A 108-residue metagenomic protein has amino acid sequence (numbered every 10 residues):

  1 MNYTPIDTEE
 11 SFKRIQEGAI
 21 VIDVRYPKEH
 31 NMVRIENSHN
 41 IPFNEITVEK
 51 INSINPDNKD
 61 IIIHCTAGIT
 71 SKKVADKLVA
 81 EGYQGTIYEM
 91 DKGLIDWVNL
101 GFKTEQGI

Functional and structural regions predicted by a protein language model:
M1-I20, P27-D60, I69-I108: Rhodanese-like catalytic fold shared by cysteine-dependent sulfurtransferases and DSP/PTP-type phosphatases
H64-C65: Short, surface-exposed ligand- or partner-binding patches at beta-edge/loop junctions that are enriched in aromatics
